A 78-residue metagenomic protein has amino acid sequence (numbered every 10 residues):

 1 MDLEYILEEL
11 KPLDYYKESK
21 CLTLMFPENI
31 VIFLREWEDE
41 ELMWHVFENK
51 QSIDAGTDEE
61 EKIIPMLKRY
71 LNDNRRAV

Functional and structural regions predicted by a protein language model:
M1-P27, Q51-T57: Negatively charged, low-complexity tracts enriched in Asp/Glu with abundant Ser/Thr
L3-I6, E18-K20, I30, E38 (+2 more regions): Terminal low-complexity, poorly structured segments
D14, I32, N72-D73: Intrinsically disordered, low-complexity regions enriched in serine, threonine, proline and polar/charged residues
V31-D58: Intrinsically disordered, low-complexity regulatory segments enriched in Ser/Thr/Pro and charged residues
K50-V78: Ampiphathic alpha-helical segments that act as solvent-exposed interaction surfaces
